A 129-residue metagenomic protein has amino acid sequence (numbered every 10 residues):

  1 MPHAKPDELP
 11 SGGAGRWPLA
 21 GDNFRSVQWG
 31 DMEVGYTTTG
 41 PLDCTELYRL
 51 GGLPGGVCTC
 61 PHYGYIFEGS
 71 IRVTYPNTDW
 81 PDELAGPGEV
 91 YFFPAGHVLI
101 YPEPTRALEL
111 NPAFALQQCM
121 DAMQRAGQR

Functional and structural regions predicted by a protein language model:
M1-Y48, P54-G55, E83, R129: A short, N-terminal "cap"/entry segment at the start of jelly-roll beta-barrel domains of the cupin/DSBH fold
R25, Y63, V90, V98: Short, surface-exposed charged micro-motifs
L47-Y48, C119-A122: Short, charged, solvent-exposed linker or helix-capping segments at domain edges/interfaces that act as flexible hinges
G56-V73: Short, conserved beta-strand element in jelly-roll/cupin
N77-G96: Short acidic-glycine-tyrosine-enriched beta hairpin
P94-M120: Ligand-binding loop in jelly-roll beta-barrel domains
M123-R129: Glycine- and charge-enriched low-complexity intrinsically disordered segments
